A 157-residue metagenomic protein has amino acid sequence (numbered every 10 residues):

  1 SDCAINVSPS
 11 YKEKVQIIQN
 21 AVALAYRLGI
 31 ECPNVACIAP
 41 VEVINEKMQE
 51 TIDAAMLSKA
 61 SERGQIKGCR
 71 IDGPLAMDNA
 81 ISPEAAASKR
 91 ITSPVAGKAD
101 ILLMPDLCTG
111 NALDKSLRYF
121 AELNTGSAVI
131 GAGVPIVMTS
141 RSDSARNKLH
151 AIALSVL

Functional and structural regions predicted by a protein language model:
S1-V95, I101-M104, T109-L157: Anion-binding alpha/beta catalytic cores of soluble intermediary-metabolism enzymes, centered on
